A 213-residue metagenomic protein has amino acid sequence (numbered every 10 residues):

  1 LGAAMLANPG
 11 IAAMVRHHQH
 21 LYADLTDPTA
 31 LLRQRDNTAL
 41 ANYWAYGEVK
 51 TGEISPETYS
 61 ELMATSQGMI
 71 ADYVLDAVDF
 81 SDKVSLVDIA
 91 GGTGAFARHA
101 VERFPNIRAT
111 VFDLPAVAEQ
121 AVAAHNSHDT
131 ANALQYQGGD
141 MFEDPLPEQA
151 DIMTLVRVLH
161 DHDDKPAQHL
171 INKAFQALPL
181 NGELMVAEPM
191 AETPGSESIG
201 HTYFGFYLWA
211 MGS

Functional and structural regions predicted by a protein language model:
L1-V84: Conserved Class I S-adenosyl-L-methionine-dependent methyltransferase catalytic core
F80, S85, I89-S213: Alpha-helical subdomain
